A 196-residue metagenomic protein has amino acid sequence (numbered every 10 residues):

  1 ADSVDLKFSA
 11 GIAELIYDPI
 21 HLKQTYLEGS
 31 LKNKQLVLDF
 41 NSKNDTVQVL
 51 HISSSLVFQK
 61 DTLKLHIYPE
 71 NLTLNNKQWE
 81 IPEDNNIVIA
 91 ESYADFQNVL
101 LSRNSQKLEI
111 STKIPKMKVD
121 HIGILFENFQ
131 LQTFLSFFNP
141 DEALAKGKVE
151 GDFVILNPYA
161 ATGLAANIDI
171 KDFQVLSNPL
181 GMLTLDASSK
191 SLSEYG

Functional and structural regions predicted by a protein language model:
A1-G196: Interface amphipathic segments
